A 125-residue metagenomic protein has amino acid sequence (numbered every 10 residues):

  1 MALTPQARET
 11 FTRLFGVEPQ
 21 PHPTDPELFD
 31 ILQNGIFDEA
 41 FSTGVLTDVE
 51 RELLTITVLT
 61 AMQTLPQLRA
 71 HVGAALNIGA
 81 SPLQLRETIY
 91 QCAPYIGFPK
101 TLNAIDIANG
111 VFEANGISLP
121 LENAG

Functional and structural regions predicted by a protein language model:
M1-V49, N77, T101-G125: Acidic, glycine/proline-rich low-complexity segments that act as flexible tails and inter-domain linkers
D30-Q33, M62-L68: Short acidic alpha-helix initiation/capping motifs at coil-to-helix transition points, especially at protein N-termini
R51-L59, I89: Short, structured motif recognition centered on aromatic/hydrophobic residues
T60-A61, Q91-F98, V111: A short structural micro-motif
T64-E87: Mid-chain, well-packed structural core segment of small domains
S81, F98-T101: Alpha-helix boundary/capping and short turn/kink residues
